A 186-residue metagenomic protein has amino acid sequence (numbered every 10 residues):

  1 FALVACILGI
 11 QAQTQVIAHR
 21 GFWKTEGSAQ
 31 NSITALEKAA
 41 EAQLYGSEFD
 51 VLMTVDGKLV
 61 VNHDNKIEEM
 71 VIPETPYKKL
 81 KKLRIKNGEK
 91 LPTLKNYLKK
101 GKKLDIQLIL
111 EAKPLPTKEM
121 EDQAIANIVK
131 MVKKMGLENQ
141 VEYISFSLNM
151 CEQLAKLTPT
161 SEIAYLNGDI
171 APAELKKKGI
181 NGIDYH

Functional and structural regions predicted by a protein language model:
F1-I7: Bacterial N-terminal signal peptides
I10-H186: Phosphate-group recognition and catalysis centered on beta-loop-alpha active-site segments
